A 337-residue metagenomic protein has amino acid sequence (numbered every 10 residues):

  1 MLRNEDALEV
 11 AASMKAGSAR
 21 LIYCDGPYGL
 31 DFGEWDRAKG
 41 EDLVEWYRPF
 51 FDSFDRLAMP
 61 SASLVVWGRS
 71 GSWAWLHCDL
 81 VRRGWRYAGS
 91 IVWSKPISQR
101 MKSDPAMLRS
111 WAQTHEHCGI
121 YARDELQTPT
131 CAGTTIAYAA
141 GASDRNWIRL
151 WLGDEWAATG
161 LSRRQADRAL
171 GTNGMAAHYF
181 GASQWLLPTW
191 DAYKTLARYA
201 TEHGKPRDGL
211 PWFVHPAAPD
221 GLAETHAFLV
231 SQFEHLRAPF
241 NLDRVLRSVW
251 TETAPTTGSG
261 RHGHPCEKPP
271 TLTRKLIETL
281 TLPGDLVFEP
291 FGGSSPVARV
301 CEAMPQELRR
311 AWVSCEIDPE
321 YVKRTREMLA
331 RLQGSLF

Functional and structural regions predicted by a protein language model:
M1-C315, P319-E320: Core catalytic lobe of class I
T325-R326: Conserved SAM-binding loop
R331: Conserved phosphoryl-transfer catalytic core
S335-F337: Short acidic, low-complexity intrinsically disordered linear motifs used for protein-protein interactions
